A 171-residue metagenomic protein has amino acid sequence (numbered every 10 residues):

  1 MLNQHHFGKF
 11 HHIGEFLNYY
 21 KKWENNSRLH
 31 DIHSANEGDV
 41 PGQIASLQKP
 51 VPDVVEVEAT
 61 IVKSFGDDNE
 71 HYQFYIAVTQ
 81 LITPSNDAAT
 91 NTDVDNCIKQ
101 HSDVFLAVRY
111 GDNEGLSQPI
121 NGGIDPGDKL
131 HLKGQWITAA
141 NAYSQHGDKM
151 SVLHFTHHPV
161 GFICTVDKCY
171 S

Functional and structural regions predicted by a protein language model:
M1-S171: OB-fold and OB-like single-stranded nucleic-acid-recognition modules and their adjacent interaction interfaces
